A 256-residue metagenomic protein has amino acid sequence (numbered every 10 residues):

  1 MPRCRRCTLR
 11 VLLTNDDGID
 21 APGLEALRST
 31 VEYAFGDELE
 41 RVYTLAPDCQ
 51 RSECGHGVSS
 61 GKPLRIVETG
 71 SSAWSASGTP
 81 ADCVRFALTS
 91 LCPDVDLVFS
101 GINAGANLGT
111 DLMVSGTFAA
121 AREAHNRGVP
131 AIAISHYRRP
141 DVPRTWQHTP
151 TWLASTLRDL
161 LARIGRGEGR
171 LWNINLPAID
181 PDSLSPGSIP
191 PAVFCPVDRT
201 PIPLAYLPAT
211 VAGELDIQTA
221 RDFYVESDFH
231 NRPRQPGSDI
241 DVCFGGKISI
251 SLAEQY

Functional and structural regions predicted by a protein language model:
P2-T14, E25-D94: A cross-family phosphate/adenosyl-ligand binding-site feature
D17, Q50, T79-P80, N103-A106 (+2 more regions): Short glycine-rich anion-binding loops that position phosphate/pyrophosphate groups of nucleotides and phosphorylated
D17-E25, E226: Short acidic, Gly/Ser-rich segments with clustered Asp/Glu that frequently serve as metal-coordination loops in enzyme
L45-P47, S100-N103, I134-S135, I174-P177 (+1 more regions): Short beta-strand segments
A87-C92, A119-P130: Alpha-helix C-terminal capping segments
A106-S115: Glycine/threonine-rich flexible loop motifs
H125-H148: Glycine-rich phosphate/pyrophosphate-binding loops and their adjacent beta-strand/loop elements at enzyme active sites
H148-Y256: Electrostatically charged, flexible surface regions
